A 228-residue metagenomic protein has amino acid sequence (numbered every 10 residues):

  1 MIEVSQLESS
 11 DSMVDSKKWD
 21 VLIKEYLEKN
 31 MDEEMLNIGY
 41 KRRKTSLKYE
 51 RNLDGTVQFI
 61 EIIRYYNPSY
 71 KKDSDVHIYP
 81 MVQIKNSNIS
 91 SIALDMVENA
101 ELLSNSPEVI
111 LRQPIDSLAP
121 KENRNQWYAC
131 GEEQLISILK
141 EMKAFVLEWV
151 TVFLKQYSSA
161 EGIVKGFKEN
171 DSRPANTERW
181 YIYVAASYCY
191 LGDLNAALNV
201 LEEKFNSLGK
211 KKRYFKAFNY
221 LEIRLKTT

Functional and structural regions predicted by a protein language model:
I2-I23, E50-T228: Intrinsically disordered, low-complexity regulatory regions enriched in serine/threonine/proline and acidic residues
D20-R43: Amphipathic alpha-helical segments
I38-G55: A short acidic/basic microdomain associated with nuclease active sites
